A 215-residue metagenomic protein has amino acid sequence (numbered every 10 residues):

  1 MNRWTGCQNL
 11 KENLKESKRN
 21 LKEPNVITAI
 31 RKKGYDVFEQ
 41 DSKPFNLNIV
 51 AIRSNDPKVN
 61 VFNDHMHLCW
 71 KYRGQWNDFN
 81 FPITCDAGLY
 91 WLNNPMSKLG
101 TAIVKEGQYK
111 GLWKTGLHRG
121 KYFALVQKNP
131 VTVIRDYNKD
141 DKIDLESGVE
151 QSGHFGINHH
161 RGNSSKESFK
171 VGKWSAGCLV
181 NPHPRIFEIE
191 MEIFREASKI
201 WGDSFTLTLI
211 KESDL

Functional and structural regions predicted by a protein language model:
N2-G172, I186-R195, W201-F205, E212-D214: Cell wall/extracellular polymer interaction/catalysis modules
P182-H183: Helix-capping/helix-break motifs at membrane-protein junctions, especially on the cytosolic side just before or after
